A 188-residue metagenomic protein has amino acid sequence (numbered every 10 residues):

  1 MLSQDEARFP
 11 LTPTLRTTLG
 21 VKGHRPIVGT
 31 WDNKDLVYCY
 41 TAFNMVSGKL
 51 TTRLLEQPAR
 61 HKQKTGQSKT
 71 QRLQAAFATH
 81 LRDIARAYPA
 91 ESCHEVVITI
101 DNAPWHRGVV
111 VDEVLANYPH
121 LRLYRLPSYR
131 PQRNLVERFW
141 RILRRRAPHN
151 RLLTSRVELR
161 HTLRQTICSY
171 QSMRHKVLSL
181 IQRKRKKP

Functional and structural regions predicted by a protein language model:
M1-P188: Short functional hotspots at interaction and active-site rims
